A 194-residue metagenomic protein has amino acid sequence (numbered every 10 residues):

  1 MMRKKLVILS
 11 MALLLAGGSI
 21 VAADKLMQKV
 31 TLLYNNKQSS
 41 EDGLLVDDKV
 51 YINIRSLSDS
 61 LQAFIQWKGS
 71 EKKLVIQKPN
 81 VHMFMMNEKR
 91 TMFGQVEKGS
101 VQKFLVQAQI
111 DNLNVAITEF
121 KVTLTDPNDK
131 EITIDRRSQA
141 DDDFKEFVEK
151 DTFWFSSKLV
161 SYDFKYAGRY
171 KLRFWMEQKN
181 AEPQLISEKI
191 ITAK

Functional and structural regions predicted by a protein language model:
M1-K194: Primary recognition of N-terminal secretory signal peptides and signal-anchoring hydrophobic helices
